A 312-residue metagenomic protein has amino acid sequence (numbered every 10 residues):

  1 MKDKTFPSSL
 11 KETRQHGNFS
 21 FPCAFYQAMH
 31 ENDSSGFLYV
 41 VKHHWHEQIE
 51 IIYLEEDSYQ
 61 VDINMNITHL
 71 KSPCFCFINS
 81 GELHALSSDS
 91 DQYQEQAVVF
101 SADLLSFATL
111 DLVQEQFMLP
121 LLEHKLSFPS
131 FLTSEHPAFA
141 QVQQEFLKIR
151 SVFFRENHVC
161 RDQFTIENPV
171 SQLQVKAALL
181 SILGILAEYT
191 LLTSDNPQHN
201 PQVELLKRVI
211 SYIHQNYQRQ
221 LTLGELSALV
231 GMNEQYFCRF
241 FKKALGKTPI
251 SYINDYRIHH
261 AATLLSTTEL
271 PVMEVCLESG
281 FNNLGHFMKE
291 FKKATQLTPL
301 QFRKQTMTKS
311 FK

Functional and structural regions predicted by a protein language model:
M1-F75, E82-L83, E115, L126 (+2 more regions): Generic protein-terminus/edge-of-domain signal
K2-N32, L83-D162: A hydrophobic/aromatic-rich effector-binding and dimerization subdomain of bacterial HTH-type transcriptional regulators
V40-H43, Q198, Q202, Q215 (+1 more regions): Residue-level marker of regulatory loop/turn positions in helix-turn-helix DNA-binding domains and in histidine
E55, Q143-N157, I210, H214-Y217 (+1 more regions): Regular secondary-structure segments
C76-I78, S106: Short hydrophobic-aromatic micro-motifs
L112-E115, N200-V203, D255: Short, conserved loop/turn and helix-capping segments at secondary-structure boundaries that abut family-defining
E123-H124, F131-P197, P201-E204, R208: An amphipathic alpha-helical interaction segment
I185-L192, R208-H259, S266-L270, E274-Q305: Basic/polar phosphate-binding segments, predominantly the helix-turn-helix DNA-binding elements of transcriptional
